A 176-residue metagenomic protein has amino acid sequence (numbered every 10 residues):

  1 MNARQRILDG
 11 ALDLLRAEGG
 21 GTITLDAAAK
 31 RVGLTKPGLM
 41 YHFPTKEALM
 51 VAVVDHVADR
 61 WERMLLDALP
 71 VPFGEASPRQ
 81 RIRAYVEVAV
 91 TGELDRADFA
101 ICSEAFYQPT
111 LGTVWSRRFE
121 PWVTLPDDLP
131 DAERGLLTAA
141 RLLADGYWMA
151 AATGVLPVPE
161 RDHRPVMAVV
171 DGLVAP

Functional and structural regions predicted by a protein language model:
R6, L14, E18-A48, A52: Helix-turn-helix
L14, R60, M64, L125: Short alpha-helical functional segments enriched in proximate histidine and acidic residues
V53, V57, W61, W115-W122: Hydrophobic/aromatic residues within well-ordered alpha-helical segments
D59-F99: Hydrophobic alpha-helical connector segments
S77-A84, D95-E104, Q108-W122, P126: Hydrophobic alpha-helical segments that drive targeting, anchoring, or assembly
Y85-A89, D98-A105, A140-Y147: Short alpha-helical scaffolding segments that buttress acidic/His motifs in well-ordered protein cores
P109-S116, E120-P176: Hydrophobic/aromatic-rich alpha-helical bundle segments in the mid-to-C-terminal region
